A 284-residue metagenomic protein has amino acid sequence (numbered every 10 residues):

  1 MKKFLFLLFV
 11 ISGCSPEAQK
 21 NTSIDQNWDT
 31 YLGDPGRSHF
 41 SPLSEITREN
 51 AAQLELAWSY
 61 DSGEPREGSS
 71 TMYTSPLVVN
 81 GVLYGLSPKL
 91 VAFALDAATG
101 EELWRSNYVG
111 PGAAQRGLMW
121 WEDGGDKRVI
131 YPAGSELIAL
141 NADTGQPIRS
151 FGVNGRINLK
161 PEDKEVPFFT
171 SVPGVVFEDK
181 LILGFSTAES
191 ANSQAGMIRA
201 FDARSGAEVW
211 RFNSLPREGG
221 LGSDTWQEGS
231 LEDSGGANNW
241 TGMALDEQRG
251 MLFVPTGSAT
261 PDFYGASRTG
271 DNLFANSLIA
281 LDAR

Functional and structural regions predicted by a protein language model:
M1-L7: Sec-dependent signal peptide recognition, specifically the positively charged N-region followed immediately by
S15-E17: Bacterial signal peptide processing site
N21-E67, E101-Y108, Q146-D163, A207-L215 (+1 more regions): Aromatic (tryptophan-biased) beta-strands that constitute blades/sheets of beta-rich domains
Q26, S38-S41, L90, K127 (+5 more regions): Repetitive beta-architecture junctions, highlighting loop-to-beta-strand starts across blade-like repeats
W28-L32, S70-V91, G112-L137, V166-S190 (+3 more regions): Repeat-blade elements of multi-bladed beta-propeller folds
R48-A51, G81, A97, D123 (+4 more regions): Inter-blade boundary loops/turns of WD-repeat beta-propellers
G134, L140, G145, A195-E208 (+1 more regions): Beta-propeller blade signature
